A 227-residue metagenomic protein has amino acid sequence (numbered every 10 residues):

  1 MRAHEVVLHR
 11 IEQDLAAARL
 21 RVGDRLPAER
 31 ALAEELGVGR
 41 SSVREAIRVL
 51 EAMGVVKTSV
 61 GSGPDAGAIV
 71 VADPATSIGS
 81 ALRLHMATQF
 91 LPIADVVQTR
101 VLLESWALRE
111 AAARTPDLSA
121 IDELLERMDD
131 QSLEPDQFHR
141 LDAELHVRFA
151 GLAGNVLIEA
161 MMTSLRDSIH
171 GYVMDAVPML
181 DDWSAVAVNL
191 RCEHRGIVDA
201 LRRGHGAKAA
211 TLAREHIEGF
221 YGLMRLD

Functional and structural regions predicted by a protein language model:
M1-L102, A113: Short linear motifs at protein or domain termini
A16, L20, G61, M86-A87 (+5 more regions): Short, flexible helix-adjacent loops and helix caps
G23-D24, E159-M161, A210: Short, hydrophobic secondary-structure boundary micro-motifs
V60, L82, M162, A213 (+1 more regions): Short, flexible helix/strand-to-coil boundary loops that buttress conserved ligand/catalytic motifs in alpha/beta
P74-L152, A185, N189-A207, T211: All-alpha effector-binding/dimerization core of bacterial HTH-type transcriptional repressors
A153-L157: N-terminal DNA-binding recognition helix of tyrosine site-specific recombinases/integrases
E159-I169: Short, charge-rich, low-complexity alpha-helical interaction segments
S168-D227: C-terminal all-alpha effector/ligand-binding and dimerization domain of prokaryotic HTH-type transcriptional repressors
